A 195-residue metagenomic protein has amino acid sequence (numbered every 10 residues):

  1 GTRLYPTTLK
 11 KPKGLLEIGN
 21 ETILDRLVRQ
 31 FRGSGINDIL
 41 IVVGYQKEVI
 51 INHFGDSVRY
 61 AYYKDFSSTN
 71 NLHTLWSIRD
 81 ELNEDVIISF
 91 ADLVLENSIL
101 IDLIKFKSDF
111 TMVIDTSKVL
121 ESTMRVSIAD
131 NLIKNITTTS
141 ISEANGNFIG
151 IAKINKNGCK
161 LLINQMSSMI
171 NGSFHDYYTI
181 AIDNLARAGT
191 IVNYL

Functional and structural regions predicted by a protein language model:
G1-L9: N-terminal nucleotide-binding beta1-loop-alpha1 segment
G14, R59, I191-N193: Conserved beta-strand segments of alpha/beta enzyme cores
L15, V126-I128, Y194: A structural signal for short hydrophobic beta-strand segments in well-ordered beta-sheet cores
E17, E21-D85: Conserved N-terminal catalytic core of the sugar/cofactor nucleotidyltransferase
V43, F90, I114-D115: Short beta-strand/turn micro-motifs composed of small residues that flank or help shape donor/cofactor-binding pockets
E84-V94: Short beta-strand-to-loop acidic/aromatic patch adjacent to the donor-nucleotide binding site
E96-G172: Conserved core of the sugar-phosphate nucleotidyltransferase
D183-L195: Catalytic donor-sugar/metal-binding loop of nucleotide-sugar-dependent glycosyltransferases
